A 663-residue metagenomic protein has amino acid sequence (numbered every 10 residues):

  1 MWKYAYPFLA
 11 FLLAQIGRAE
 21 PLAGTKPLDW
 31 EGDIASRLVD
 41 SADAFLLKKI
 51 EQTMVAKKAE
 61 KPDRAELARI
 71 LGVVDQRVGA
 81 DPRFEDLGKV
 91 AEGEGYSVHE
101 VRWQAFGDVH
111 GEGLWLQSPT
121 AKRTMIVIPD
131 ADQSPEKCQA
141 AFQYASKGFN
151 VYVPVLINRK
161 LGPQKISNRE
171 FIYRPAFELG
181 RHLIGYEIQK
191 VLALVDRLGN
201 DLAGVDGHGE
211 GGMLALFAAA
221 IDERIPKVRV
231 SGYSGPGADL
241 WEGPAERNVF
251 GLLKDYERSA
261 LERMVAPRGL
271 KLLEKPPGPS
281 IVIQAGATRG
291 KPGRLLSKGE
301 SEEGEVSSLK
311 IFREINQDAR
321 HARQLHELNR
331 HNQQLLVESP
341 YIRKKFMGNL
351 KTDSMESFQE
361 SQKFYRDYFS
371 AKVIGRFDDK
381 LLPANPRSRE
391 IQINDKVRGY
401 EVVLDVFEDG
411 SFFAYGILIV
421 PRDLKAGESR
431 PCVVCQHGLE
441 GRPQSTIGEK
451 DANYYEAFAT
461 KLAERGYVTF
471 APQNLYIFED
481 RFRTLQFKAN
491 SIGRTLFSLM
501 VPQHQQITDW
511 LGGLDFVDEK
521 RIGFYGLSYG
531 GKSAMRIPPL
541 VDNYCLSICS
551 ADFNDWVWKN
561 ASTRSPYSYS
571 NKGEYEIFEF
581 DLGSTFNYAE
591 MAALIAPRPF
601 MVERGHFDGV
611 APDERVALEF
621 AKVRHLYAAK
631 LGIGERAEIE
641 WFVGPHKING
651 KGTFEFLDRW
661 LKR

Functional and structural regions predicted by a protein language model:
M1-Y4: Positively charged n-region of N-terminal signal peptides that target proteins for export
Y6-A14: Bacterial N-terminal signal peptides
E20-G111, T120, E136, A176-Y186 (+7 more regions): Alpha/beta-hydrolase-fold serine-hydrolase catalytic core, especially in secreted/extracellular enzymes
W103-G107, Q117-P119, D130-D132, N158 (+7 more regions): Short, flexible loop/turn elements at secondary-structure junctions
L116, I128-P129, P154, D206-G209 (+12 more regions): Generic beta-strand/beta-sheet core signal
K122, V127-R197, S234-R247, K425-G513 (+1 more regions): Cap/lid segment of the alpha/beta-hydrolase catalytic domain
K122-R123, K147-F149, D201-L202, E223-K227 (+6 more regions): Loop/turn elements at helix/coil->beta-strand transitions in domains of secreted/extracellular proteins
L194-M264, D509-Y575, F580-G583: Primarily recognizes the serine-hydrolase "nucleophile elbow" in alpha/beta-hydrolase and SGNH/GDSL folds
